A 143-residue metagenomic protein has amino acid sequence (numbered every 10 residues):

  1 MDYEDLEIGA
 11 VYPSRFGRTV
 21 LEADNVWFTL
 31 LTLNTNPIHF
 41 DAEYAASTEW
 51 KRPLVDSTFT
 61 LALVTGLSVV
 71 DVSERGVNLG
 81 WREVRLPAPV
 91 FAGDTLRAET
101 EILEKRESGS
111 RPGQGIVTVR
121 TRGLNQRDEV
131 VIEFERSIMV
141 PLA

Functional and structural regions predicted by a protein language model:
M1-G80: Hot-dog-fold acyl-thioester-processing enzymes
M1-I8, V90-T95, E99-A143: HotDog/MaoC-like acyl-thioester-processing domains
P13-T19, R85, S137-M139: Generic structural detector for well-ordered beta-strands
R52-P53, R75-G76, P89, G109-P112: Short histidine-centered beta-strand/loop micro-motifs that create catalytic or ligand/metal-coordination sites
W81-P87: Short structured motifs
